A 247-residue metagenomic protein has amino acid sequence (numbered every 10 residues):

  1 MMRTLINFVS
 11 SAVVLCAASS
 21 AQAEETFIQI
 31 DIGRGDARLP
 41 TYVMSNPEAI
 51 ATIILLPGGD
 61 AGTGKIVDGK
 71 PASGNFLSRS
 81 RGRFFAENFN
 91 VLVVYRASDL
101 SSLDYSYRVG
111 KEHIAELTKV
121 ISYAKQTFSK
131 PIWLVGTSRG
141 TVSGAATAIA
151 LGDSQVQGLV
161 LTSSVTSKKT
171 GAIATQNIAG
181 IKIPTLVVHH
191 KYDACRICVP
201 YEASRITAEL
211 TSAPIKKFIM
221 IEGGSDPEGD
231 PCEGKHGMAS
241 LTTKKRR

Functional and structural regions predicted by a protein language model:
A18-S19: N-terminal signal peptide c-region/cleavage motif recognized by signal peptidases
A23-E48: N-terminal cap/lid segment of alpha/beta-hydrolase-fold proteins
N46-R83: Short, surface-exposed "cap/lid" segments of acyl-processing enzymes
F76, S80, S102-T127: Alpha/beta-hydrolase active-site loop
R81-S101: Conserved alpha/beta-hydrolase
S122-G180: Primarily recognizes the serine-hydrolase "nucleophile elbow" in alpha/beta-hydrolase and SGNH/GDSL folds
G158-G223: The feature captures the conserved acid-bearing segment of alpha/beta-hydrolase catalytic domains
I215-R247: C-terminal catalytic histidine-bearing segment of alpha/beta-hydrolase fold enzymes
